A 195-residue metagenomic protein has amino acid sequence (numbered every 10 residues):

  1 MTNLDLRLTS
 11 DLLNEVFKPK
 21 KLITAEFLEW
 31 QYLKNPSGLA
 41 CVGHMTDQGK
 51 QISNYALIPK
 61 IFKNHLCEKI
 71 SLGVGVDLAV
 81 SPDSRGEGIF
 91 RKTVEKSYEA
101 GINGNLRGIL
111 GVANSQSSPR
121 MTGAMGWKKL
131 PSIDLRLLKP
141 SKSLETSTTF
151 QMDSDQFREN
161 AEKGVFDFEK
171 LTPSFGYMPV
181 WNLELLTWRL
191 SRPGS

Functional and structural regions predicted by a protein language model:
T2-D5, S81: Acidic/polar helix N-cap motif
D5-N14, K18-D47, F62, I102-G104 (+2 more regions): Amide-forming acyltransferase catalytic core, primarily the GNAT-like/NAT-type and related acyltransferase folds
V42-H44, K50-K60, L72-V74, A79: Conserved beta-strand in the GNAT
I61-E68: A short, polar/charged loop-to-alpha-helix boundary motif
I70-L72, G108: A generic structural signal for beta-strand entry/edge sites
G75, V80, R85-A100, G111: Conserved acetyl-CoA-binding loop-helix of GNAT-fold acetyltransferases
I109-M121: Conserved beta-strand-loop-alpha-helix junction that forms the acyl-donor binding cleft
